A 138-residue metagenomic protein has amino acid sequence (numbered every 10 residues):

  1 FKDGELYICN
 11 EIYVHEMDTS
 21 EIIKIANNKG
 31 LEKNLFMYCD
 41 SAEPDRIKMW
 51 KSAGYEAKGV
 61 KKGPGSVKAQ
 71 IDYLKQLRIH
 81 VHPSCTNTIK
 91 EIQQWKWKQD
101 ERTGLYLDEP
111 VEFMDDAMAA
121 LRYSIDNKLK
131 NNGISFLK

Functional and structural regions predicted by a protein language model:
K2-E112, N131, F136: Mg2+-dependent endonuclease catalytic cores in nucleic-acid-processing enzymes, primarily RNase H-like
V111-N132: Acidic, Mg2+-coordinating catalytic module of metal-dependent nucleases/exonucleases that use a two-metal-ion mechanism
